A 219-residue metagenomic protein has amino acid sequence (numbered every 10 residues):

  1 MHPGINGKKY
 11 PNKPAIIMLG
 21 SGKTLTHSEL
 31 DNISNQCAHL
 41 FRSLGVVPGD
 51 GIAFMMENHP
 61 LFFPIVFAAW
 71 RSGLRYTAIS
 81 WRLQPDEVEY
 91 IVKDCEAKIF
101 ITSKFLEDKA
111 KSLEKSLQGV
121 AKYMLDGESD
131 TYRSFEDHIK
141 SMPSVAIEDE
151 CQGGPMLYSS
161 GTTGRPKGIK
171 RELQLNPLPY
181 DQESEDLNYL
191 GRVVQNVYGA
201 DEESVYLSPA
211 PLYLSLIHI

Functional and structural regions predicted by a protein language model:
M1-I16, N32, G154: A short N-terminal helical cap/helix-turn-helix that marks the beginning of AMP-binding/adenylate-forming
P3-I5, R42, P60-I79, V88-E89 (+2 more regions): Hydrophobic alpha-helical segments in the ANL/AMP-binding
A15-H59, Q84-E89: Conserved AMP-binding/adenylate-forming core of the ANL superfamily
G20, D108-L157, R165, R171-D186: ANL superfamily adenylate-forming
I52, A69, F100, S159-T162 (+2 more regions): Conserved S/T- and glycine-rich ATP-binding loop of Class I adenylate-forming
A53-M55, F62, V66, W70-I101 (+1 more regions): Short beta-strand->loop structural element characteristic of the AMP-binding/adenylate-forming
L83-S112, E136-D137, P179-L207: Conserved ATP-dependent adenylate/AMP-binding module captured primarily in the ANL superfamily
S159, I217-I219: Conserved small/polar residues in nucleotide/adenosyl-binding loops
